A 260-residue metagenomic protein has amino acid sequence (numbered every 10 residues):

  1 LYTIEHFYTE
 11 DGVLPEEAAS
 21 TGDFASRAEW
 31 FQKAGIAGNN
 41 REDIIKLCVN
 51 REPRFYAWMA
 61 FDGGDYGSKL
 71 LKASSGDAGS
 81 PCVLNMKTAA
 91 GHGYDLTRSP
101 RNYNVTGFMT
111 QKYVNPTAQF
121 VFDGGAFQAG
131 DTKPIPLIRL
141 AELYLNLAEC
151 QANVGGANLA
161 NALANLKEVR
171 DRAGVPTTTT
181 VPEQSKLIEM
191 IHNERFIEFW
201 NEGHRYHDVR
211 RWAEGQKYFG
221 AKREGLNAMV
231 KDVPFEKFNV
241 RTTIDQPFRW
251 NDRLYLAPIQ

Functional and structural regions predicted by a protein language model:
L1-V13, K87, H92, T110 (+4 more regions): Long, intrinsically disordered, low-complexity segments
Y2, Y8-V13, A18, F24-R139: Flexible, polar/acidic helix-loop-strand segments at domain edges
P15, R27, S99, N146 (+2 more regions): A generic signature of intrinsically disordered, low-complexity regions enriched in glycine/proline and charged/polar
L47-R51, F55-A60, N115, P134-V169 (+1 more regions): Extended, hydrophobic/aromatic-rich amphipathic alpha-helical segments that build helical scaffolds
